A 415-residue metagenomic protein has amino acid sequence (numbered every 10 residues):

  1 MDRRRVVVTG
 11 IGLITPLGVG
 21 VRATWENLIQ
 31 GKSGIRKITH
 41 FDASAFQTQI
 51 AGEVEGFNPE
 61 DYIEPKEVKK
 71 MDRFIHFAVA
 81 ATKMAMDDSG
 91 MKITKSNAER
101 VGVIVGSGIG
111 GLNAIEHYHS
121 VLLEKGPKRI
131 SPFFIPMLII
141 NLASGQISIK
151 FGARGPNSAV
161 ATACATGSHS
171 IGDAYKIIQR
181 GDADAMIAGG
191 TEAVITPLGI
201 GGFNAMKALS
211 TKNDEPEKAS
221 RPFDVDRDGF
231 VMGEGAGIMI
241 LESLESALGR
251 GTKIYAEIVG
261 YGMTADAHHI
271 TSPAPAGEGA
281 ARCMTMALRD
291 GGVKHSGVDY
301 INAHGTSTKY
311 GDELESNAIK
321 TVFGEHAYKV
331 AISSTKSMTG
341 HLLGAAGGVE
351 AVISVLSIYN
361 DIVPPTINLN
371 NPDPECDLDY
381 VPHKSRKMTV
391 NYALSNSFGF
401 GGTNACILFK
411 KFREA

Functional and structural regions predicted by a protein language model:
M1-E67, E245-Y255, V352-I367, K410-A415: ACP-dependent fatty acid/polyketide chain-elongation machinery
R5-T9, R36, D214-G291, Y300 (+1 more regions): Condensing-enzyme catalytic core mediating Claisen C-C bond formation in acyl metabolism
V8, K32-T162, T191-G202, G297-E313: Conserved beta-ketoacyl condensing-enzyme motif
G10, L28, T82, V103 (+10 more regions): Conserved small-residue
R22-I29, N113-P127, I177-R180, I200-N213 (+3 more regions): A glycine- and small-aliphatic-rich helix-loop capping segment at beta-alpha/alpha-beta transitions that lines
A78-M91, A143-S144, S148-E192, F230-T252 (+2 more regions): Active-site-proximal alpha-helical scaffold in enzymes
K125-S131, H169-G172, K176, A185 (+4 more regions): Glycine-/small-residue-rich "gating" segment that lines the acyl/pantetheine channel and substrate pocket
D182-D228, Y261-P275, G305-D312, K329-D379: Acyl-CoA/ACP chain-elongation machinery
